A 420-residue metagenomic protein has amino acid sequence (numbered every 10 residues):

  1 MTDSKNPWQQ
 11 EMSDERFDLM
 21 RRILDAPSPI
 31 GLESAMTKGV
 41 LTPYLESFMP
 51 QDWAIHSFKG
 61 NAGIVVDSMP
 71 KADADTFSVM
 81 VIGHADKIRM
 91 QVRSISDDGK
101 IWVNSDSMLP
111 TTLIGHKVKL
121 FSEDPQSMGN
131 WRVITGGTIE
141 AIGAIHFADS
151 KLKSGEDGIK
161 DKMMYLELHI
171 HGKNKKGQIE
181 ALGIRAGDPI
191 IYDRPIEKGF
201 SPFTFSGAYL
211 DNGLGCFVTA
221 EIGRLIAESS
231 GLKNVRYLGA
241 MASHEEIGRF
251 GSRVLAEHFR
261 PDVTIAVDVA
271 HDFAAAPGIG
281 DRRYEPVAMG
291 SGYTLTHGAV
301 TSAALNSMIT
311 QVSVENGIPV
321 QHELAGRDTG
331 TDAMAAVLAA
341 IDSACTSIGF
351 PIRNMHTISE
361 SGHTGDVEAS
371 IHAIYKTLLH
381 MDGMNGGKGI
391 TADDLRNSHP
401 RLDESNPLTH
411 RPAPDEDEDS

Functional and structural regions predicted by a protein language model:
M1-S420: N-terminal hydrophobic/helix-forming segments and targeting peptides
